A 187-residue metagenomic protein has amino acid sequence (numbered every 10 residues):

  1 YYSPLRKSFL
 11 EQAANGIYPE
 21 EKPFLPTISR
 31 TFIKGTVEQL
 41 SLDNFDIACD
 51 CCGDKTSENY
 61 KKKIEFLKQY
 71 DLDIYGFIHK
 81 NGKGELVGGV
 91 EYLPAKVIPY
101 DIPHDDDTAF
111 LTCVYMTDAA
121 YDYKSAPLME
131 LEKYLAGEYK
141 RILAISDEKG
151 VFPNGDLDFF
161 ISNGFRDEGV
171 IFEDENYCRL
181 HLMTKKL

Functional and structural regions predicted by a protein language model:
Y1-L5: A short, hydrophobic beta-strand/beta-hairpin element that forms part of a small beta-sheet core
S8-L25: Fe-S ferredoxin-like electron-transfer domains and their immediately adjacent linker/connector regions across
E20-F110, N154: Non-catalytic substrate-recognition and accessory regions of acyl/acetyltransferase enzymes
T112-Y123, D147-K149: A short, internal acetyl-CoA/4′-phosphopantetheine-binding micro-motif in the GNAT/acyltransferase core
A120-A136: Conserved acetyl-CoA-binding loop-helix of GNAT-fold acetyltransferases
L135-V151: Conserved GNAT acetyl-CoA-binding A-motif
E148-G169: Conserved active-site alpha-helix within GNAT-family acetyltransferase domains
F172-L187: C-terminal "cap" of GNAT-fold acetyltransferases
